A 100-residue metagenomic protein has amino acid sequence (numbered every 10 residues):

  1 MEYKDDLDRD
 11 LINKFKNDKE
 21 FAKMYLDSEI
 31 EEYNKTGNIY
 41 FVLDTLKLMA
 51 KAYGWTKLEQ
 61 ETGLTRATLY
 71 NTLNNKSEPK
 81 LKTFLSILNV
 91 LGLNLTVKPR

Functional and structural regions predicted by a protein language model:
M1-D44: N-terminal flexible/basic segments that precede or flank functional cores
Y3, T96-R100: Short, charged recognition helix plus adjacent turn of helix-turn-helix-like nucleic-acid-binding domains
A22, N38, V42, L46 (+3 more regions): Amphipathic alpha-helical interface surfaces
Y33, L69-Y70, P79: Extended, folded domain segments that form the structural surfaces/walls around functional sites
L48-N71: Short alpha-helical DNA-recognition segment
N74-N75: Residue-level detection of the helix-turn-helix DNA-binding "recognition helix"
L81-V97: DNA major-groove recognition helix of helix-turn-helix/homeodomain DNA-binding modules
